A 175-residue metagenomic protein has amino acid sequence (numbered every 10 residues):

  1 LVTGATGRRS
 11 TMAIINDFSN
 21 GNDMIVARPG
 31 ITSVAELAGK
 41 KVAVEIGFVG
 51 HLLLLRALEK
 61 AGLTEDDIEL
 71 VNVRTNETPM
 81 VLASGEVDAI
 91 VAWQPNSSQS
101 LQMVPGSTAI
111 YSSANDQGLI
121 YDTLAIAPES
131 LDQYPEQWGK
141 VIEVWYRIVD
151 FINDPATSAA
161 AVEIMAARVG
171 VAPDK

Functional and structural regions predicted by a protein language model:
L1-R74, P79-V81, D88-P95, A109-A114 (+1 more regions): Short, glycine-/small- and polar/acidic-enriched structural segments that line small-molecule recognition paths
V71, N76-V169: Pocket-lining segment of extracytoplasmic ligand-binding domains
K175: Segments of small-molecule ligand-sensing domains
